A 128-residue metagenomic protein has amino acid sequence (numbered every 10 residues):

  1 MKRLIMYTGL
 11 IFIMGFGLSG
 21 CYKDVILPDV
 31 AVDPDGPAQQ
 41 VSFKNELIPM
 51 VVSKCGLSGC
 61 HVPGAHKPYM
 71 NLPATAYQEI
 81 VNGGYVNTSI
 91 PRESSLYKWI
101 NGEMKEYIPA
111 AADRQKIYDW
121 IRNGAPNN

Functional and structural regions predicted by a protein language model:
M1-C21: Sec-dependent bacterial lipoprotein signal peptides
C21-N128: Aromatic- and Gly/Pro-enriched helix-to-coil junctions and flexible linker segments
